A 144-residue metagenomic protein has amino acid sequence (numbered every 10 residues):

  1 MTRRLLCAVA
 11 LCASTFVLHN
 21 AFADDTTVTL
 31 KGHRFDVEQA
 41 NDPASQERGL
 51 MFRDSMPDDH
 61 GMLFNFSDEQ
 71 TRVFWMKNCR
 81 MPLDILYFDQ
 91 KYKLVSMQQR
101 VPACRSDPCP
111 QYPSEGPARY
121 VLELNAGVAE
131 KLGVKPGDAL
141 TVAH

Functional and structural regions predicted by a protein language model:
M1-R4: Positively charged n-region of N-terminal signal peptides that target proteins for export
C7-V17: Bacterial N-terminal signal peptides
V17-A23: Sec/Tat signal peptide C-region and signal peptidase I cleavage site
A23-H144: Compact, glycine-rich, soluble single-domain proteins
